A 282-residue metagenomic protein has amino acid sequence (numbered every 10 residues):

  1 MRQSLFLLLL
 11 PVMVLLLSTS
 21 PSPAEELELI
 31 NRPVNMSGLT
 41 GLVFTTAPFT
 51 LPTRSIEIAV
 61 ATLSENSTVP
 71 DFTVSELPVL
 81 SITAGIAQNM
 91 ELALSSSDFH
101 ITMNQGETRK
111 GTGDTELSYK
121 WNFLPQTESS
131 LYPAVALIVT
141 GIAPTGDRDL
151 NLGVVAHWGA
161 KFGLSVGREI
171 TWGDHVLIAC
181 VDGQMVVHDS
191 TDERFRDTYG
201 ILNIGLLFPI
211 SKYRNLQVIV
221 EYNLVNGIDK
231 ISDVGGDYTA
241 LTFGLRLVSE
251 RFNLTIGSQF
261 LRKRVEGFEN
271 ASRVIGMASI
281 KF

Functional and structural regions predicted by a protein language model:
M1-M36: Cleavable N-terminal export/targeting peptides
A24-D189, T198-S279: Transmembrane beta-barrel domains of Gram-negative outer membranes and organellar outer membranes
F282: Conserved A-loop
